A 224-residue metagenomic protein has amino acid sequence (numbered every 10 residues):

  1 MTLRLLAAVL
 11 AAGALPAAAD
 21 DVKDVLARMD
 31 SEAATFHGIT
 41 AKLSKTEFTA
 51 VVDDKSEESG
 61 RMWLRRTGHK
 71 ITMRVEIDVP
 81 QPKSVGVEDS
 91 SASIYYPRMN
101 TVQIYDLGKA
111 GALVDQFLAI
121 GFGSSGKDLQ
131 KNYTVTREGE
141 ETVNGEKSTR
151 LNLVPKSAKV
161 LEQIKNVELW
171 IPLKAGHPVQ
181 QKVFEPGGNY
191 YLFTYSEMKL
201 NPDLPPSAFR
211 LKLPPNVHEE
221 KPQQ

Functional and structural regions predicted by a protein language model:
M1-A7: Bacterial N-terminal signal peptides that target proteins for export
A8-A19: Hydrophobic h-region of N-terminal signal peptides that target proteins for export in Gram-negative bacteria
A19-D24, Q103-Y105, L118, F122 (+2 more regions): Gly/Pro-enriched, hydrophobic low-complexity segments that function as extracytoplasmic propeptides/linkers
V22-I94: N-terminal mature ectodomain segment of secretory-pathway/periplasmic proteins
A33, L113-Q130: Short, solvent-exposed helix-to-loop capping segments enriched in aromatics
D53-S59, P82-S84, N100-V102, I164-N166 (+1 more regions): Short, mixed charged/polar active-site loops that provide acid/base catalysis or chelate metal/phosphate cofactors
S93-G121: Acidic/charged, solvent-exposed loop-and-adjacent secondary-structure segments enriched in E/D, K/R, S/T, and G/P
